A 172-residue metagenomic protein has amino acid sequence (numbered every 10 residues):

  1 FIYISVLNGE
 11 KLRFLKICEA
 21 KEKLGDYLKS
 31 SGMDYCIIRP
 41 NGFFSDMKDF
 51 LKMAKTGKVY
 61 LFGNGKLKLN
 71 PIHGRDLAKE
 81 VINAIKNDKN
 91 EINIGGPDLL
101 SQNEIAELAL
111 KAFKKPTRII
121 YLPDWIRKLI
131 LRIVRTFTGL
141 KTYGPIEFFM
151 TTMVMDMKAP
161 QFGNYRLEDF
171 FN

Functional and structural regions predicted by a protein language model:
F1-S5: Short beta-strand segments at enzyme active-site cores
V6, S30, I38, D46-M47 (+3 more regions): Generic signature of intrinsically disordered, low-complexity segments enriched in small/polar residues
N8-P116: Oxidoreductase cofactor-interface core, primarily capturing Rossmann-like NAD(P)-dependent enzymes
L15, N41-G42, I120, G144 (+1 more regions): Flexible, active-site-adjacent loop/turn segments at secondary-structure boundaries
G95-K128, Q161-Y165, F171-N172: Compositionally biased, charge-rich terminal segments
D124-N172: A hydrophobic C-terminal alpha-helical subdomain
